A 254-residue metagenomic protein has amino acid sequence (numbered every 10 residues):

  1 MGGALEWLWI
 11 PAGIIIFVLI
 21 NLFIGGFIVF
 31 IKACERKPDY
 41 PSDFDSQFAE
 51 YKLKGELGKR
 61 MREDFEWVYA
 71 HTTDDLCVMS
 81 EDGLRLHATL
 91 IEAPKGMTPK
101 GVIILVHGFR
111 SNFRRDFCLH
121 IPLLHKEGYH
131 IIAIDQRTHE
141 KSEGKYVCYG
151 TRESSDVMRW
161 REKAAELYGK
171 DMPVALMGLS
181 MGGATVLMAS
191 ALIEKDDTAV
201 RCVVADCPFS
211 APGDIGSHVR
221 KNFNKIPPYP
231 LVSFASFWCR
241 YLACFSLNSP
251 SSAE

Functional and structural regions predicted by a protein language model:
A4, P11-V78: An N-terminal hydrophobic leader/cap segment in hydrolases
E81-A93: A short loop-to-beta-strand scaffold at the N-terminal edge of the catalytic core in hydrolase folds
P99-G108: Short beta-strand element of the alpha/beta-hydrolase
F109-L123, Q136: The serine-hydrolase catalytic nucleophile loop
L123-E143: Conserved alpha/beta-hydrolase
V147-Y168: Alpha/beta-hydrolase active-site loop
Y168-S180: Alpha/beta-hydrolase fold nucleophile elbow
M188-S252: Hydrolase active-site cap/lid region
